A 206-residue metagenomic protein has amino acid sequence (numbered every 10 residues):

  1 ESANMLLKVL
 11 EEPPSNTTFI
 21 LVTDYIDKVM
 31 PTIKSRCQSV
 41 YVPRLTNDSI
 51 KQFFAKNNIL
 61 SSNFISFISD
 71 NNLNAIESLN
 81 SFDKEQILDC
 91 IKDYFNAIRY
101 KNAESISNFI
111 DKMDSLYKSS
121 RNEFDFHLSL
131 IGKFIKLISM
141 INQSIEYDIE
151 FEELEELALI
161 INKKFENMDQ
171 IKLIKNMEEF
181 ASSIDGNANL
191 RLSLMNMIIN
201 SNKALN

Functional and structural regions predicted by a protein language model:
E1-L7, K28-M30: Conserved AAA+/SF3 P-loop NTPase catalytic/coupling segment centered on the Walker-B
N4-I20: Conserved catalytic/switch belt of AAA+ P-loop NTPases
S15-T18, Y25-L130, F134-N206: Charged, glycine-rich active-site and insertion segments that engage polyanionic ligands
